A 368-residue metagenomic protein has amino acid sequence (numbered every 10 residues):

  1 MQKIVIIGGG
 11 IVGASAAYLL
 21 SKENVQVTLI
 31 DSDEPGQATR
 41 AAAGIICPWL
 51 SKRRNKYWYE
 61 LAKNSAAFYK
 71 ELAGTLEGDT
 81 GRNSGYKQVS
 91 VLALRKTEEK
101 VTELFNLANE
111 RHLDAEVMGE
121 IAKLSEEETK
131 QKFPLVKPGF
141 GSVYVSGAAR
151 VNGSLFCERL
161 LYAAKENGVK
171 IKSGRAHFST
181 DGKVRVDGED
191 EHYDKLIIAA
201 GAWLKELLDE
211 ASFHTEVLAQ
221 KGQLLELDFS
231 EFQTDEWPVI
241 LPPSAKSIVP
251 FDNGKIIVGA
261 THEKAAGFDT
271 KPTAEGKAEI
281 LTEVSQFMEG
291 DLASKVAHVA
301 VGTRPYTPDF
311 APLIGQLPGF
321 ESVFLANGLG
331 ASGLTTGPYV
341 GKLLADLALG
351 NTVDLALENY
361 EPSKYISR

Functional and structural regions predicted by a protein language model:
Q2-T28: N-terminal Rossmann-like FAD-binding beta1-loop-alpha1 element of flavoenzymes
V5-I7, E191-W203, G341: Short hydrophobic core segments
S15-E23, S32, N83-Y86, K195-E321: Active-site substrate-recognition segment that forms the wall of the catalytic cavity or substrate channel
S21-A41: Glycine-rich FAD pyrophosphate-binding loop
I45-E128, K132, E283: Dinucleotide-binding Rossmann-like beta1-alpha1 core, especially the glycine-rich loop that anchors the ADP
R82-A93, E110, V117-N167, T261-A265 (+2 more regions): Helix-loop-beta segment of a Rossmann-like dinucleotide-binding subdomain
A149, K170-V184: A conserved short coil-to-beta-strand element within the FAD-binding core of flavoproteins
G290, S294-R368: C-terminal catalytic lobe of FAD-dependent flavoproteins
